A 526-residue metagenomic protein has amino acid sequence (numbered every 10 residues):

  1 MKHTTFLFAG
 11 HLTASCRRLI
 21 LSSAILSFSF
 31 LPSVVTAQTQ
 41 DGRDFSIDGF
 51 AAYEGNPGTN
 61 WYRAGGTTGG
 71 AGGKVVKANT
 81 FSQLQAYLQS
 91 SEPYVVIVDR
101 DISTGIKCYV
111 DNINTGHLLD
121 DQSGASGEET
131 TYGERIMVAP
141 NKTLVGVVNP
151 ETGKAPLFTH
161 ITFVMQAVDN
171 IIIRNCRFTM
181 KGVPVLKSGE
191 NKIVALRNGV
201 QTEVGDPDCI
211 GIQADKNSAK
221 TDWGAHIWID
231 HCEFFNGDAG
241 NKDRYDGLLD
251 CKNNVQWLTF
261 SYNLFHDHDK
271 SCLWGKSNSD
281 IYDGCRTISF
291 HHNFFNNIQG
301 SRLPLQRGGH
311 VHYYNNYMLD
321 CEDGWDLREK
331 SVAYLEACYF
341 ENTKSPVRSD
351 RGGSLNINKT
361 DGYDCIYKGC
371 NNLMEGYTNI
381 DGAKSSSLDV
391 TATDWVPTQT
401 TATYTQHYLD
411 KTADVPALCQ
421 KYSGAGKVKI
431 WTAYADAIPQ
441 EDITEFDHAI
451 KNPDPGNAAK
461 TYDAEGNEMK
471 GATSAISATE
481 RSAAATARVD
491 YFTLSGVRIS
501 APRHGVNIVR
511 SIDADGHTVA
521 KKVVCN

Functional and structural regions predicted by a protein language model:
R18-L31: Bacterial N-terminal signal peptides
L31-A37: Sec/Tat signal peptide C-region and signal peptidase I cleavage site
G49-I97, F492-I499: Acidic Gly/Asp/Thr-rich repetitive segments characteristic of extracellular carbohydrate-active and adhesion proteins
Q85-E92, G105-T143, K154-R174, V183-D222: Extracellular beta-strand-rich solenoid/capping regions of secreted or surface-exposed proteins that bind or remodel
E134-V138, L157-A167, V185-L186, D208-D222 (+5 more regions): Glycine-rich beta-solenoid repeat tracts in large extracellular/virion proteins
P140-G146, P150, D169-G182, R197-G199 (+7 more regions): Right-handed parallel beta-helix
L305-R307, H312-A472: Extracellular beta-rich repeat passengers
T473-N526: C-terminal outer-membrane/trafficking sorting elements
